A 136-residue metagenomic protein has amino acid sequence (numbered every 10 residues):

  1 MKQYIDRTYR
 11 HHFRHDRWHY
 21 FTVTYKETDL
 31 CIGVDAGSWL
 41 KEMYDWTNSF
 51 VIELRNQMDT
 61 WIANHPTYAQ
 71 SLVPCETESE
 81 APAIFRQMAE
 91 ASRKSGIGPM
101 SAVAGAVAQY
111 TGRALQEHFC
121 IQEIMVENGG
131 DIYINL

Functional and structural regions predicted by a protein language model:
M1-L30, S38: N-terminal basic/disordered segments at the start of proteins
W18-G33, N56-T60, N64, R86: N-terminal glycine-rich anion-binding loops that anchor highly charged ligand groups
L30-I32, D131-N135: Short beta-strand scaffold segments in enzyme catalytic cores
W39-E127, D131: Alpha/propeptide regions of enzymes that mature by internal proteolysis
